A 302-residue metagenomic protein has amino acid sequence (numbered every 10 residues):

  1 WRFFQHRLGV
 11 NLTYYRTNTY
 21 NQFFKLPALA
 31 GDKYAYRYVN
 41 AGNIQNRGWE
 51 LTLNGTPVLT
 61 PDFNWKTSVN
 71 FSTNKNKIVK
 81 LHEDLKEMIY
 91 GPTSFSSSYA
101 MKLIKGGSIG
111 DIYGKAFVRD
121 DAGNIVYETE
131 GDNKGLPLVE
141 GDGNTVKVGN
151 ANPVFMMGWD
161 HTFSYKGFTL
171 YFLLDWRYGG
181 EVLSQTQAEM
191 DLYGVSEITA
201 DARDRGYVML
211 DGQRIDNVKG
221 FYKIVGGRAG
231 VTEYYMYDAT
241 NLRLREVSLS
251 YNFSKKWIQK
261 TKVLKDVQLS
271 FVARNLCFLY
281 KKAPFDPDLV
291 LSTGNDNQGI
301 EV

Functional and structural regions predicted by a protein language model:
W1-K33, W65, S72: Membrane-embedded beta-barrel scaffold of Gram-negative outer-membrane proteins
F3-Q5, Y14-Y20, G55-P57, F71-K77 (+5 more regions): Transmembrane beta-strands of outer-membrane beta-barrel pores
L8-V10, W65-T67, F71, W159 (+3 more regions): Transmembrane beta-strands of outer-membrane beta-barrel proteins
Q22-L26, W65, T73-G91, G180-R205 (+1 more regions): Outer-membrane beta-barrel and related beta-rich outer-membrane complex signature in Gram-negative bacteria
L26-Y36, T93, N133-D142, K219-E233 (+1 more regions): Flexible, solvent-exposed coil segments and beta strand-coil junctions, predominantly the extracellular/periplasmic
V39-Q45, W49, T56-A151, K281: Conserved small-residue
R47-L53, F155-H161, F168, L244-L249 (+1 more regions): Hydrophobic, lipid-facing positions within transmembrane beta-strands of outer-membrane proteins
R177-Q268, V272-R274: Extracytoplasmic gating/loop element in the C-terminal half of outer-membrane beta-barrel translocons and assembly
